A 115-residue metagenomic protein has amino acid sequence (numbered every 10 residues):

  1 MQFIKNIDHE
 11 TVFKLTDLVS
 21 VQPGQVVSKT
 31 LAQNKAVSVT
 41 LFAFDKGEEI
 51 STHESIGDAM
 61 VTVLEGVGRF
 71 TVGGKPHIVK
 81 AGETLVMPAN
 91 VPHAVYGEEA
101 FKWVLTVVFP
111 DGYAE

Functional and structural regions predicted by a protein language model:
M1-A36: A short, N-terminal "cap"/entry segment at the start of jelly-roll beta-barrel domains of the cupin/DSBH fold
G24-Q25, S38-S55: Conserved short histidine dyad/triad with adjacent acidic residue
K35-V37, D45-E48, V67, D111-G112: Short, charged/polar surface micro-motifs in flexible loops or helix N-caps
I50-T52, F70-T71, M87, P92-E98: Short beta-strand His + acidic residue motifs that chelate non-heme Fe in jelly-roll/DSBH and cupin folds
G57-R69, G73: Glycine- and acidic-residue-biased ligand/ion/polar-headgroup-sensing regions
L64-E65, K80-A81, E99: A cytosolic small-molecule/anion-sensing beta-strand core signal
G74-A89: Short acidic-glycine-tyrosine-enriched beta hairpin
A89-Y113: Ligand-binding loop in jelly-roll beta-barrel domains
